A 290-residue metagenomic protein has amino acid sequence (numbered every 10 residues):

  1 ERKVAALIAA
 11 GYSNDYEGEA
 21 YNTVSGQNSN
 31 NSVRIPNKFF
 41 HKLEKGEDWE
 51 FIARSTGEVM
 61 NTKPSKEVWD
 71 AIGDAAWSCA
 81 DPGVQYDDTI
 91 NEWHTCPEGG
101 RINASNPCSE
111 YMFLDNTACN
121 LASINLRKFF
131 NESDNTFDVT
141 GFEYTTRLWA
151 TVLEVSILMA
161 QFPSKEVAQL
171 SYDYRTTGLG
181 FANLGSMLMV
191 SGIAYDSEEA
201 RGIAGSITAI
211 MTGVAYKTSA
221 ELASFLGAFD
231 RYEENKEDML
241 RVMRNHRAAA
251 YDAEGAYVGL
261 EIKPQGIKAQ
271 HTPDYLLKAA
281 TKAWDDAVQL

Functional and structural regions predicted by a protein language model:
E1-Y172, I193, G202-A204, A209-M211 (+1 more regions): Active-site cavity-forming subdomains of large catalytic enzyme subunits
M187-V190: Family-specific signature for flavin-dependent thymidylate synthase
D196: Short, positively charged, Gly/Tyr-enriched micro-motifs that form contact patches at catalytic or ligand/partner
E199: Ferredoxin-type iron-sulfur electron-transfer modules in oxidoreductases and energy-metabolism complexes
